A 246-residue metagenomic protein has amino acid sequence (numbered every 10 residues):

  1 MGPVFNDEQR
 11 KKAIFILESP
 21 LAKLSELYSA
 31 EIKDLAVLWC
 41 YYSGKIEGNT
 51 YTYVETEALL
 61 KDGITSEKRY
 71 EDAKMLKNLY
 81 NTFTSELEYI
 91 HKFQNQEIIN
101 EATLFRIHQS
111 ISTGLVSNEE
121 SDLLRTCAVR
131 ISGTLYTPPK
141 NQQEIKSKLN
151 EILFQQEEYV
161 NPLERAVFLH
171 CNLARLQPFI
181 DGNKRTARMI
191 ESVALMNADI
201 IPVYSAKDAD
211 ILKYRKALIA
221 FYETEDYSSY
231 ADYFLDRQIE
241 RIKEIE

Functional and structural regions predicted by a protein language model:
M1-E246: FIC/Doc superfamily catalytic core
